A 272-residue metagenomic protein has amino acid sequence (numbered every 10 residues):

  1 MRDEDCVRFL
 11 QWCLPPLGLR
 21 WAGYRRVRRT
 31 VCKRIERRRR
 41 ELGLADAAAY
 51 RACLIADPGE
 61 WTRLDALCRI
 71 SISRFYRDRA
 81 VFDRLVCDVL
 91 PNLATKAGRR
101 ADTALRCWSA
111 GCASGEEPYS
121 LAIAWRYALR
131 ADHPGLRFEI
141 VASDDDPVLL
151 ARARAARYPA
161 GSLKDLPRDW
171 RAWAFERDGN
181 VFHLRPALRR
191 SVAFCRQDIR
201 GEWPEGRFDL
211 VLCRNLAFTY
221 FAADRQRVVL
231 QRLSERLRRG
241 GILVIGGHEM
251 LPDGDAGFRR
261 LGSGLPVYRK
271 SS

Functional and structural regions predicted by a protein language model:
R2-W108: Conserved AdoMet
A101-S120, E139-V141: Conserved class I S-adenosyl-L-methionine
A110, A131-L212, L216-R225, M250-P252: Extended basic-aromatic, gly/pro-enriched interface segments that bind polyanionic ligands
S114-D132: Conserved SAM-binding loop of SAM-dependent methyltransferases across substrates and taxa, primarily the Class I
Q226-R239: A short glycine-rich, Lys/Arg-flanked "PGG" loop and its adjoining helix->strand segment in the class I
R239-G247: Conserved beta-strand signature within the Rossmann-like core of class I S-adenosyl-L-methionine
P252-S272: Core SAM-dependent methyltransferase catalytic element
